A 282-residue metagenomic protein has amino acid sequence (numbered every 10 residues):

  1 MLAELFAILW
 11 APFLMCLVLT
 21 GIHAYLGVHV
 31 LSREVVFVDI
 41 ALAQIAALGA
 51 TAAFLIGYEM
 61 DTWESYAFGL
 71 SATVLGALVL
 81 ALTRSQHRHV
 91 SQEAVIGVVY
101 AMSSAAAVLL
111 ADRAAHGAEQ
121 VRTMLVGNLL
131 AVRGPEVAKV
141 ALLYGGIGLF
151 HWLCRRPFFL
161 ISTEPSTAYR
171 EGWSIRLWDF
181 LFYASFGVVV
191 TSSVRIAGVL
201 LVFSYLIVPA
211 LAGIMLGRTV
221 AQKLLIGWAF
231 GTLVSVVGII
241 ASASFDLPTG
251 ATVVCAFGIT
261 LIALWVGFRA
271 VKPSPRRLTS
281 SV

Functional and structural regions predicted by a protein language model:
M1-G21, S32, W63, Q92: Membrane-interfacial amphipathic/re-entrant helices at transmembrane-helix boundaries
V28-A41, T51-G117, G213-L225, S242-F245 (+1 more regions): Short loop segments and helix-boundary regions at transmembrane helix junctions of multi-pass inner-membrane proteins
A43-A53, V98-L110, A131, I175-S185 (+2 more regions): Small-residue-rich segments of transmembrane alpha-helices in multi-pass membrane proteins, especially helix faces
I56, L247-V282: Cytosolic-side transmembrane-helix boundaries in multi-pass membrane proteins
H87-P157: Transmembrane helix-bundle core of multi-pass membrane transporters and related energy-transducing complexes
L129, V188-A210: Inter-helical junctions in multi-pass inner-membrane proteins, predominant in energy-converting antiporter-like
L149-F182: Membrane-helix/interface signature in polytopic inner-membrane proteins
L200-A251: Transmembrane alpha-helical segments in multi-pass inner-membrane proteins
